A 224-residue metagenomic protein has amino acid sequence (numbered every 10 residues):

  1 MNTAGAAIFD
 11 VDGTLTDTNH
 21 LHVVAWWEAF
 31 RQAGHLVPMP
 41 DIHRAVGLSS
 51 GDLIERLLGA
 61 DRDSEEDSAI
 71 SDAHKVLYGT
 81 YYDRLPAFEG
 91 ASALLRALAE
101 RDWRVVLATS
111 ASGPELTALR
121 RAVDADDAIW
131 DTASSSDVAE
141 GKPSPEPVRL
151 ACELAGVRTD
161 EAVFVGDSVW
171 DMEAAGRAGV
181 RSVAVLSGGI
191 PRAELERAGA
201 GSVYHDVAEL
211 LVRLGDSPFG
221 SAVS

Functional and structural regions predicted by a protein language model:
N2-W103, T117, D126: N-terminal helical cap/lid subdomain that shapes the substrate entry/recognition surface in HAD-like hydrolases
T14, T109-A111: Conserved phosphate-coupling serine/threonine residues in phosphotransfer and NTP-handling enzymes
L36, S64, D126-W130, R158 (+1 more regions): Conserved H-loop
S92-E100, C152, M172-R177: Surface-exposed amphipathic alpha-helices with a cationic face
V123-A125, W130-K142: Histidine/lysine/aspartate-rich catalytic loop segments that bind and position anionic ligands
K142-M172: Conserved Lys-Pro-Asp/Glu-containing loop-to-beta segment of HAD-superfamily phosphomonoesterases, centered on
V163-Y204: Acidic, Mg2+-coordinating phosphoryl-transfer loop and its flanking beta/alpha structural elements, shared across
